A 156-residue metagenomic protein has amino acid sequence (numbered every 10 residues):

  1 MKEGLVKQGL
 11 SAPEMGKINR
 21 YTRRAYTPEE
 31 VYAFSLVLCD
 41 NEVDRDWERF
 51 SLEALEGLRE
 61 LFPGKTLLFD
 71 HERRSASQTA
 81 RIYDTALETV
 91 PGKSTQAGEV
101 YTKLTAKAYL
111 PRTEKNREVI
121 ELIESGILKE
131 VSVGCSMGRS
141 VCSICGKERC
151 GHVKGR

Functional and structural regions predicted by a protein language model:
M1-R156: Signature of dsDNA virion morphogenesis modules
